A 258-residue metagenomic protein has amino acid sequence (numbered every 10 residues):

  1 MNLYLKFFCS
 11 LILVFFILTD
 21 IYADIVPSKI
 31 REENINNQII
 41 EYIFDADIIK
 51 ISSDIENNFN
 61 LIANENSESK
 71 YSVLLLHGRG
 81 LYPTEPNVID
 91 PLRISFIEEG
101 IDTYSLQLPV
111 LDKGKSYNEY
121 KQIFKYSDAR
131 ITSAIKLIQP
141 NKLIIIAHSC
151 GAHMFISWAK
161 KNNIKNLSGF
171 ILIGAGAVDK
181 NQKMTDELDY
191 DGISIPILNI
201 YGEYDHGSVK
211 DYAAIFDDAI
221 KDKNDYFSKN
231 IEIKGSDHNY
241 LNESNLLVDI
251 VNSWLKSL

Functional and structural regions predicted by a protein language model:
M1-A23: Classical Sec-dependent N-terminal signal peptides that target proteins to the secretory pathway
D24-N66: N-terminal cap/lid segment of alpha/beta-hydrolase-fold proteins
I55-F59, N66-K136: Serine-hydrolase catalytic machinery in alpha/beta-hydrolase-like enzymes
I146-F155: Gly/Ala-rich beta-loop-alpha elbow adjacent to hydrolase catalytic centers
S157-K161: Active-site signature of alpha/beta-hydrolase-fold catalytic machinery across serine- and Asp/Cys-nucleophile hydrolases
K165-A177: A conserved short beta-strand
G174-E232, D237: The feature captures the conserved acid-bearing segment of alpha/beta-hydrolase catalytic domains
D225-L258: C-terminal catalytic histidine-bearing segment of alpha/beta-hydrolase fold enzymes
